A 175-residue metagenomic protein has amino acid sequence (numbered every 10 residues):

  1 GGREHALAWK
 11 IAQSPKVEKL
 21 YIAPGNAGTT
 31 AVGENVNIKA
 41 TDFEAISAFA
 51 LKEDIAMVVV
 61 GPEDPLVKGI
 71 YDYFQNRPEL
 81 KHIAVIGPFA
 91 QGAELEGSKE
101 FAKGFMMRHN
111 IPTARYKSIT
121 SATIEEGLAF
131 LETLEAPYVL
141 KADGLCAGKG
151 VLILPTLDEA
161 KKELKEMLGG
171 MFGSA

Functional and structural regions predicted by a protein language model:
G1-G2, A23-N26, G61-E63, P88-F89 (+7 more regions): Fold-independent oxyanion-binding glycine-rich loops and adjacent beta-strand/coil segments at enzyme active sites
G1-P88: ATP-binding N-terminal substructure of ATP-dependent carboxylate-amine bond-forming enzymes
N35-D42, K117-T123, L152-L154: Short acidic-hydrophobic, aromatic-tinged amphipathic segments that line or gate anion-handling sites
F43-I46, V67-Y71, K99-K103, G127 (+1 more regions): A general structural signal for well-ordered alpha-helical segments in protein cores
Y73-A84, F105, P155-K162: A glycine- and small-aliphatic-rich helix-loop capping segment at beta-alpha/alpha-beta transitions that lines
L80-G150: A conserved helix-loop-beta module that forms one wall/lid of the active-site cleft in ATP-utilizing catalytic domains
P112-R115, T133-V139, P155-A175: Conserved ATP-binding module of the ATP-grasp superfamily
